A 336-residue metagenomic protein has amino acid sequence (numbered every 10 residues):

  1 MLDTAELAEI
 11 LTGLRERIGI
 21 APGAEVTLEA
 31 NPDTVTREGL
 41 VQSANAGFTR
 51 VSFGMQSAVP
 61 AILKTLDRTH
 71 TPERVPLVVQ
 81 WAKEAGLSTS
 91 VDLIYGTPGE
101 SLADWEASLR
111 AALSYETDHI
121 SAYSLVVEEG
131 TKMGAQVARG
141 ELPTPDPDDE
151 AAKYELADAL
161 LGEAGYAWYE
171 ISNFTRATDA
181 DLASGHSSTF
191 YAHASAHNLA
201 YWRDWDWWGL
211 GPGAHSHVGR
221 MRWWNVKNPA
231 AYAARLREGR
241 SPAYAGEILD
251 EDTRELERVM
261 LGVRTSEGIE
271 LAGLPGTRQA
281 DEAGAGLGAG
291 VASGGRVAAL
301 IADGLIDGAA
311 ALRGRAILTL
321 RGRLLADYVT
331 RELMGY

Functional and structural regions predicted by a protein language model:
M1-A289: C-terminal scaffold of the Radical SAM
L2, G294-V297, D327: Auxiliary N-terminal substrate/complex-recognition segments of SAM-dependent methyltransferases
L11, V297-A298: Short, hydrophobic-biased segments on the C-terminal half of alpha helices that form "recognition helices"
S172-F174, A310-R315: Short, Lys/Arg-rich nucleic-acid/phosphate-binding segment
L271, A298-L300: Charged substrate- and nucleic-acid-binding regions of tRNA-handling and nucleotidyl-transfer enzymes, centered on
E282, G290-G294, A310: Mobile late-domain/C-terminal helix-loop "cap" segments that border catalytic sites or the cytosolic face
I301-R313: A short, conserved structural fragment
L320-Y336: Short, amphipathic alpha-helical interaction segments positioned at domain boundaries
